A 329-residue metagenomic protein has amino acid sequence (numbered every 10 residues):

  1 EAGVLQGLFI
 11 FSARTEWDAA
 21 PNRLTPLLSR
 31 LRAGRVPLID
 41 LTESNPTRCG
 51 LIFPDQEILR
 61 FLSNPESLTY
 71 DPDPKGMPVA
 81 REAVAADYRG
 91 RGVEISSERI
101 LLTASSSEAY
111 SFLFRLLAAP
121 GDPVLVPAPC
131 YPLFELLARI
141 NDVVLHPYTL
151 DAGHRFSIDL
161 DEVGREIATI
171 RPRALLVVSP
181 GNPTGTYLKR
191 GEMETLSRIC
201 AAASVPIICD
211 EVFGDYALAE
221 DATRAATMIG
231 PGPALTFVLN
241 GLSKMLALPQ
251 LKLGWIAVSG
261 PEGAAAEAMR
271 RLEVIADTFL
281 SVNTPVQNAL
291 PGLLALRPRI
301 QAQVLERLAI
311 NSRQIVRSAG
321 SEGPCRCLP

Functional and structural regions predicted by a protein language model:
Q6-G7, R14-S105, F112, E162 (+3 more regions): N-terminal small-domain helix-loop-helix segment of the aminotransferase-like
G34, N141, I170, A202-A203 (+1 more regions): Helix C-cap/helix->beta junction micro-motif
P46-C49, L308-A309, S321-P329: Conserved PLP-binding catalytic core of the aspartate aminotransferase-like
S67-R198, G214-G230, F237: Conserved core of the PLP fold type I
S179, I207-I208: Residue-level marker for buried hydrophobic side chains located in beta-strands that build the well-ordered beta-sheet
E211: Walker B catalytic acidic pair
I229-A309, R313-G320: Conserved core segment of the aminotransferase class I/II
